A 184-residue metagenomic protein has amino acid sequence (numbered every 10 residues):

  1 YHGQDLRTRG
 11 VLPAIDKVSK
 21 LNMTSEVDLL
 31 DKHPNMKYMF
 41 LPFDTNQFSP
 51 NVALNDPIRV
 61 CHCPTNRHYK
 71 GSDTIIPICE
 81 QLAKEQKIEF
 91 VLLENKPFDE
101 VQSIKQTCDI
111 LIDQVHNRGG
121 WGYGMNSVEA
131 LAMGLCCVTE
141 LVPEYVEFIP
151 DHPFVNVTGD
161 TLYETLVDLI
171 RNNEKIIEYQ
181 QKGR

Functional and structural regions predicted by a protein language model:
Y1-V11: A short, histidine- and acid-enriched strand-loop-helix "catalytic/donor-clamping" loop that lines the nucleotide-sugar
D5-L6, D16-N51: Donor nucleotide-sugar binding/catalytic pocket of nucleotide-sugar-dependent glycosyltransferases
N51-K70, I76: Conserved donor-binding/catalytic core segment of Leloir-type glycosyltransferases
L93-I104, R118-Y123, V128: Conserved active-site histidine-acidic residue motif and adjacent donor-binding/catalytic loop of glycosyltransferases
Q106-G120, L135: Acidic donor-binding loop of glycosyltransferase active sites
A130-T139: Short hydrophobic beta-strand element within catalytic cores of glycosyltransferases and related nucleotide-activated
V146-V167: Change "using UDP/GDP/dTDP sugars" to "using nucleotide sugars
K175-R184: A short, well-ordered alpha-helix in the C-terminal region of glycosyltransferases
